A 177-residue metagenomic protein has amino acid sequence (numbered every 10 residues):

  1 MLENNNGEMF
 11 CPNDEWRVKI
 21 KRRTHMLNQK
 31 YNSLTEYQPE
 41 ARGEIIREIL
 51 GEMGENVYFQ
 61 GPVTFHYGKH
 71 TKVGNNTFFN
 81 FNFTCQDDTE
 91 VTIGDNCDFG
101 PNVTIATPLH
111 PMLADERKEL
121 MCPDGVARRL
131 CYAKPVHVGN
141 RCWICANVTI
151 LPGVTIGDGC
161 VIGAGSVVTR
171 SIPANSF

Functional and structural regions predicted by a protein language model:
M1-N56, M112: Terminal amphipathic alpha-helical/low-complexity segments used for targeting or macromolecular assembly
L2, I49, R128, K134-P135 (+1 more regions): Short secondary-structure boundary/capping segments
E8, P101, A146, A164-S166: Gly/Ser/Thr-rich helix-start
T35-E36, Y67, D87, I172: Residues at alpha-helix boundaries and short interhelical turns
G54, D98, P173: Short conserved AdoMet
V63-V73, F78-T155: Flexible, glycine/small-residue-enriched loop-and-beta-strand segment within the central core of proteins
T149-F177: C-terminal/domain-terminus segments
